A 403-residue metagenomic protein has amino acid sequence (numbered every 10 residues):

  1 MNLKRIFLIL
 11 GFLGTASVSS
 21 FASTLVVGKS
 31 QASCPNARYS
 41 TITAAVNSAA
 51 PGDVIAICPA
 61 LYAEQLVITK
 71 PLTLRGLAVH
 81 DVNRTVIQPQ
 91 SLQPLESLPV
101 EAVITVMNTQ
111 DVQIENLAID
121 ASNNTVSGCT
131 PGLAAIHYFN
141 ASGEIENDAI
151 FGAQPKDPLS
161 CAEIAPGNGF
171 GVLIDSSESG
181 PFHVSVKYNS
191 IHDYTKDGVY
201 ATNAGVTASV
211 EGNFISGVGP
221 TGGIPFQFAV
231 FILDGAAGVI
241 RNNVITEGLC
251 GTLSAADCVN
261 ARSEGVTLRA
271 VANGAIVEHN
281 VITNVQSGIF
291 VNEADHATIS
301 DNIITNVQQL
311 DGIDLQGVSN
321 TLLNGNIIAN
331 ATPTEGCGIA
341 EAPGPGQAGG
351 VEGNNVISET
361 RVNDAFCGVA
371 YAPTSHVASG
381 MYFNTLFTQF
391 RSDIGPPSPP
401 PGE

Functional and structural regions predicted by a protein language model:
M1-F7: Bacterial N-terminal signal peptides that target proteins for export
I9-S17: Bacterial N-terminal signal peptides
S19-A44, S48, T73: Right-handed parallel beta-helix/beta-solenoid
Q31, T43, P51-T73, L77-V86 (+3 more regions): N-terminal extracellular ligand-recognition/capping segment immediately after the signal peptide
V46, Q65-V67, T85-V86, A102-N108 (+11 more regions): Glycine-rich beta-solenoid repeat tracts in large extracellular/virion proteins
A50, T69-K70, V82, N108-T109 (+21 more regions): Parallel beta-helix/beta-solenoid
L72-P131, G152-C161, G219: Right-handed parallel beta-helix/beta-spiral solenoid domain characteristic of secreted/periplasmic
L117, D148, N189, N213 (+7 more regions): Consensus "Asn ladder" position of solenoid repeat domains
